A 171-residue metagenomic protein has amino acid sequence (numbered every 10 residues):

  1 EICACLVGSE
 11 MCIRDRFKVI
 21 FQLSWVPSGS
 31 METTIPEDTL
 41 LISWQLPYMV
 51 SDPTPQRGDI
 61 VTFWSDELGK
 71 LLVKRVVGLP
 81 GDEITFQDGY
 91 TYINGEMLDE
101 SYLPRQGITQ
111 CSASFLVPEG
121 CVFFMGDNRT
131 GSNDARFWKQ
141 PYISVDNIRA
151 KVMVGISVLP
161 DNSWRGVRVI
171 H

Functional and structural regions predicted by a protein language model:
E1-G8, C12-D15: Single conserved hydrophobic/aromatic residue that forms the stacking wall/gate of nucleotide- or nucleobase-binding
V19-W25, E32-H171: Soluble "head" domains of membrane/secretory-pathway proteins
